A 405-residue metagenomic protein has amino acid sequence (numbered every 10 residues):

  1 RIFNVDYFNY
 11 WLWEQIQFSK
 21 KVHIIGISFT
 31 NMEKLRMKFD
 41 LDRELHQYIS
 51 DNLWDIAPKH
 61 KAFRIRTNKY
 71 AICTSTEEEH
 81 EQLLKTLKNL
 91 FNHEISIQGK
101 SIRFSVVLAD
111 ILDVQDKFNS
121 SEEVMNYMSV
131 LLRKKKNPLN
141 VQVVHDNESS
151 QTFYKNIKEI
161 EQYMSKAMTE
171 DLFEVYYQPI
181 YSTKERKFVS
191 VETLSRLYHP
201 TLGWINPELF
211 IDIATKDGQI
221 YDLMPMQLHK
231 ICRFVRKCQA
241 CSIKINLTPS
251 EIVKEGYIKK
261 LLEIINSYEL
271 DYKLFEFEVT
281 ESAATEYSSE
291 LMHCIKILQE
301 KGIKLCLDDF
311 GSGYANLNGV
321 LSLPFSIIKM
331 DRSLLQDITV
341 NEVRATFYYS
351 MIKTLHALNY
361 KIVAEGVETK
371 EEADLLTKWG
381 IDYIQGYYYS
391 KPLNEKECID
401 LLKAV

Functional and structural regions predicted by a protein language model:
R1, V5-D6, I16, S121-E174 (+4 more regions): C-di-GMP signaling machinery
R1-I24, T30-W54, F63-T67, E78-E81 (+4 more regions): Conserved long alpha-helical elements within nucleotide-processing catalytic cores of c-di-GMP signaling and class III
N4, F8, Y70, R186 (+6 more regions): Hydrophobic scaffolding residues in well-structured cytosolic catalytic/regulatory domains that bind or process
Y7, S149-I213, N246, L307 (+1 more regions): Active-site core of bacterial EAL-family cyclic-dinucleotide phosphodiesterase domains
H23, R64-C73, N92, S96-R133 (+2 more regions): A short glycine-enriched loop-to-beta-strand structural element that forms part of the catalytic core of nucleotide
L35, C73-E81, Q98-V124, E148-F153 (+4 more regions): Catalytic strand-loop-helix junctions within cyclic-nucleotide turnover domains
K187-E192, D217-L291, G366: Catalytic core of bacterial c-di-GMP phosphodiesterases, primarily the EAL and HD-GYP domains, capturing alpha-helical
P200, T248-E255, L274, E278-Y287 (+1 more regions): EAL-family c-di-GMP phosphodiesterase catalytic domain
